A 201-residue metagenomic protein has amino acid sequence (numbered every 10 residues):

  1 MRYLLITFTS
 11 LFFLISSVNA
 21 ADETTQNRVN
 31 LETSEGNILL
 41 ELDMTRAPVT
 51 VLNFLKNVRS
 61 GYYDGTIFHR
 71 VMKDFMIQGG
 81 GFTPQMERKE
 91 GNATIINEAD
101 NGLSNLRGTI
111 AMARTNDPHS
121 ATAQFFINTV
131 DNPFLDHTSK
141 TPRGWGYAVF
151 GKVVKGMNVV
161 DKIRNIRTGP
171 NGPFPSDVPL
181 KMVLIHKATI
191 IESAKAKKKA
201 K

Functional and structural regions predicted by a protein language model:
L5-S16: Bacterial N-terminal signal peptides
I15-K201: Cyclophilin-like peptidyl-prolyl cis-trans isomerases
